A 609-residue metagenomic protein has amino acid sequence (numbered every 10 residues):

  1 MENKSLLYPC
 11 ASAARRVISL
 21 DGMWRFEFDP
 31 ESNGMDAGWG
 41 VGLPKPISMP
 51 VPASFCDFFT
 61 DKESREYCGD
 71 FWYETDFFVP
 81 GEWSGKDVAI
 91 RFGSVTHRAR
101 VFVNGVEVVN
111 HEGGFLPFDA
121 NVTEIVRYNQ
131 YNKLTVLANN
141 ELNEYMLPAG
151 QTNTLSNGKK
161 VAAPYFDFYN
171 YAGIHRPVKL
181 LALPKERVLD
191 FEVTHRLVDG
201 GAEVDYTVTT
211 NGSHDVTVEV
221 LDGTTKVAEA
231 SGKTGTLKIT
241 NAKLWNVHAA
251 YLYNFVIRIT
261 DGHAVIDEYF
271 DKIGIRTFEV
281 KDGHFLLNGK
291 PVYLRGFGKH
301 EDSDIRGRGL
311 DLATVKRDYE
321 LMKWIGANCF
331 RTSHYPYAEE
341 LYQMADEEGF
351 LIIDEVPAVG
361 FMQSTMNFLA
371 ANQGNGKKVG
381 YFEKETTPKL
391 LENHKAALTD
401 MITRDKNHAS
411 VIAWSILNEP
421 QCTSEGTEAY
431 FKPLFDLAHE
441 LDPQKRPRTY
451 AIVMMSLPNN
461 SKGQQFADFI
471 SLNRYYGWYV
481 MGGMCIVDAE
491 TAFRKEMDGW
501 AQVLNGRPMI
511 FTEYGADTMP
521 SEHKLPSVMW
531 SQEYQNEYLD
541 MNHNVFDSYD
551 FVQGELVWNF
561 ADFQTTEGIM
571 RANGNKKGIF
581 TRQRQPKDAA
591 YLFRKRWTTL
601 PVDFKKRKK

Functional and structural regions predicted by a protein language model:
M1-M344, E348-I352, A397, I412-A413 (+5 more regions): Secreted/periplasmic carbohydrate-active enzymes, especially glycoside hydrolases
T207, Y319-M322, C329-T599, K605-K606: Substrate-binding/catalytic cleft of secreted carbohydrate-active enzymes, primarily glycoside hydrolases
